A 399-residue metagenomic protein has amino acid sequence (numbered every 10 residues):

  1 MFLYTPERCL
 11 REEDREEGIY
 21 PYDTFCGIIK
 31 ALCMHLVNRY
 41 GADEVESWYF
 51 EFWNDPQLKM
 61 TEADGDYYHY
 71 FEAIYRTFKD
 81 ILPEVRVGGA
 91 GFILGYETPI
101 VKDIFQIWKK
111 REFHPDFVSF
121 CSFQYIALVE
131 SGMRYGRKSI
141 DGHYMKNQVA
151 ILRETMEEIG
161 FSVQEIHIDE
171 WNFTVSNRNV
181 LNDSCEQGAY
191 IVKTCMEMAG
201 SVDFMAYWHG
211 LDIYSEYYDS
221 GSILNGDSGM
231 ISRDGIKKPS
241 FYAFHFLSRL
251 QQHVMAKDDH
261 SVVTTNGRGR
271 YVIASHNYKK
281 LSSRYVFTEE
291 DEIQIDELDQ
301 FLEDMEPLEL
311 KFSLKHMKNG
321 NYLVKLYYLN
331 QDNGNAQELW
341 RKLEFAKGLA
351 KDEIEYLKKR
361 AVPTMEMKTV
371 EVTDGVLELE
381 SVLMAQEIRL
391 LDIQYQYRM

Functional and structural regions predicted by a protein language model:
M1-K138, I151: Substrate-binding cleft and catalytic face of glycoside hydrolase catalytic domains, especially the flexible beta-alpha
C9-L10, G95-E97, Y125-L128, F173-N177 (+3 more regions): Flexible loop/turn segments at secondary-structure boundaries
L32, F50, I74, V87 (+7 more regions): Conserved, mostly hydrophobic/aromatic
H35-E44, I74-V85, H114, I151-Q164 (+5 more regions): A structural motif corresponding to the C-terminal end of an alpha-helix and its immediate exit/capping segment
G41-F50, Y75-V101, H143-S176, S201-S215: Aromatic-lined carbohydrate-recognition surfaces of secreted/lumenal glycan-active proteins
I168-Q294: Aromatic/acidic polysaccharide-binding cleft in carbohydrate-active enzymes
H260-K342, E380-D392: Carbohydrate-binding surface patches
G348-M399: C-terminal beta-strand-rich structural cap/linker in extracellular carbohydrate-active enzymes
